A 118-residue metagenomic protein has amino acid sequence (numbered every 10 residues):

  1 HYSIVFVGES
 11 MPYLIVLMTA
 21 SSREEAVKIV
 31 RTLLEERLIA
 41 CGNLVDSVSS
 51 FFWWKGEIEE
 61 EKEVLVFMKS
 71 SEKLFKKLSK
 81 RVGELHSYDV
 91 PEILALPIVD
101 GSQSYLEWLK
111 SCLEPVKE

Functional and structural regions predicted by a protein language model:
Y2-E118: Positively charged, small/polar-rich N-terminal and surface patches that mediate targeting and assembly and bind
